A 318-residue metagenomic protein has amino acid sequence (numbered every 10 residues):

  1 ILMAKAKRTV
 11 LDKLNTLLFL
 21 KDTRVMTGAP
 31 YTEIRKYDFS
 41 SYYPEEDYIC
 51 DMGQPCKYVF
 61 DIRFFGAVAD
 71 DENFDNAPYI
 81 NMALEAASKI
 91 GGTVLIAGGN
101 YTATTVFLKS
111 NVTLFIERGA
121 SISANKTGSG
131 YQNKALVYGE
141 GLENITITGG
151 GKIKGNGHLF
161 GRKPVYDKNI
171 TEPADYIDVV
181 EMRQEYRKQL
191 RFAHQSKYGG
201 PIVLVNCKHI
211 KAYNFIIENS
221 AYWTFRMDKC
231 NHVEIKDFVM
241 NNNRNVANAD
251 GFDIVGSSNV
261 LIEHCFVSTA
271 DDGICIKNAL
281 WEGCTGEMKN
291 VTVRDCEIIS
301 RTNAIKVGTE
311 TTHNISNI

Functional and structural regions predicted by a protein language model:
L2-T113, E117-N206, K211-Y213, Y222 (+2 more regions): Extracellular "leader-to-stem" segments immediately downstream of a signal peptide or signal-anchor in secreted/lumenal
V68-D71, L280-C284, T312-N314: Short, small-residue-enriched loops and turns at beta-alpha junctions that line or gate enzyme active sites
G99, N111-T113, G119, C230 (+3 more regions): An acidic- and aromatic-residue-enriched active-site/binding cleft used to recognize and process polar
T102-T105, N125-T127, N133, N156-F160 (+7 more regions): Short glycine/acidic-rich loop motifs that flank beta-strands on beta-rich extracellular proteins
R118-G119, E143-K152, K208-N219, N231-N243 (+4 more regions): Right-handed parallel beta-helix
